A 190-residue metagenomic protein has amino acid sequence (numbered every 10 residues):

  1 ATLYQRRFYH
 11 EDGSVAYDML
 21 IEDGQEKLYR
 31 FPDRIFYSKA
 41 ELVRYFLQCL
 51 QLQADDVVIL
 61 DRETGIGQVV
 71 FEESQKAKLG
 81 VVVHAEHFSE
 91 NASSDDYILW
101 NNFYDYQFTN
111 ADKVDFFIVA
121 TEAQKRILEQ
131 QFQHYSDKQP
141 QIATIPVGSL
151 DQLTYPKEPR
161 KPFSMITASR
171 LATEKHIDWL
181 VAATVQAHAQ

Functional and structural regions predicted by a protein language model:
A1-A40: Repetitive, compositionally biased segments used for assembly/scaffolding
F46-I66: Short N-terminal targeting/anchoring amphipathic segment
L47-Q48, D96-F117: Membrane-proximal helix-turn-helix segments that form the acceptor-binding/catalytic region of lipid-linked
V57, A77-K78, R160-F163: Alpha/beta-hydrolase fold active-site loops
E72-N91: Active-site proximal beta-strand in glycosyltransferases
G80-V81, F88, T109-L153: Donor nucleotide-sugar binding/catalytic pocket of nucleotide-sugar-dependent glycosyltransferases
S89-D96, L153-Y155: Short, charged, surface-exposed secondary-structure boundary motifs
E158-K175, V181-T184: Conserved donor-binding/catalytic core segment of Leloir-type glycosyltransferases
